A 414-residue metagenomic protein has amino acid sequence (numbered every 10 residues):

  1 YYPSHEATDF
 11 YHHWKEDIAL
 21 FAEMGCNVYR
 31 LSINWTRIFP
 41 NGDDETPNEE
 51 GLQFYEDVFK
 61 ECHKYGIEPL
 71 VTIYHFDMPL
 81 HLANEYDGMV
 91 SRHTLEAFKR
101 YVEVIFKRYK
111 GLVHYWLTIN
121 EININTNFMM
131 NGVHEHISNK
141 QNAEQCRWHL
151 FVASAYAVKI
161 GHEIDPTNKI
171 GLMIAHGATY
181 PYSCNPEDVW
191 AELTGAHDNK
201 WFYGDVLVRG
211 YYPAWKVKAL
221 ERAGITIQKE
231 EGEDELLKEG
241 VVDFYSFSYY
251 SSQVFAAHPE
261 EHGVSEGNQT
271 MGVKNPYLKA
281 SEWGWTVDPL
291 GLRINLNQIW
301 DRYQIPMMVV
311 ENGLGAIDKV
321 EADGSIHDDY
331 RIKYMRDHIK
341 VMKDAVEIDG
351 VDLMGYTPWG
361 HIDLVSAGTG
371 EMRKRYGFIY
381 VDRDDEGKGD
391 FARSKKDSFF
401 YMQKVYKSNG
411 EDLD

Functional and structural regions predicted by a protein language model:
Y1-N48, L52, V58-E61: N-terminal structural segment of carbohydrate-active enzymes
G42-D43, Q53-D414: Active-site region of glycoside hydrolase catalytic domains
